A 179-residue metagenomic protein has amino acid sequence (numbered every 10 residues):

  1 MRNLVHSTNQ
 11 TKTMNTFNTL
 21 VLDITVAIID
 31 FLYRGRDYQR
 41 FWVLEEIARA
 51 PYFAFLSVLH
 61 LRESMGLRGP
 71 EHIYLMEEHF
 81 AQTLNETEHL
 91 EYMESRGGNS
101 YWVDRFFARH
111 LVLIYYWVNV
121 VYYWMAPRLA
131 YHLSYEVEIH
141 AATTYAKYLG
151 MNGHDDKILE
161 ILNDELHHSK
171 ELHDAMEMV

Functional and structural regions predicted by a protein language model:
R2-V179: Non-heme di-metal
